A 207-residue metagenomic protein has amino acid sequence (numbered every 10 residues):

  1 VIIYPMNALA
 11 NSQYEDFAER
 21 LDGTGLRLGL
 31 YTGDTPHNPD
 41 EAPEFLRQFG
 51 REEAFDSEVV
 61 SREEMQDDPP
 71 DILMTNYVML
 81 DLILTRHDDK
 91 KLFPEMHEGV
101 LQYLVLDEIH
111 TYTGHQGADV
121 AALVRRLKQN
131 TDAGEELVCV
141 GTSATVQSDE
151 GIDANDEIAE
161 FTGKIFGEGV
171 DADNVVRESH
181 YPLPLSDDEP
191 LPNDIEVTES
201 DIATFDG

Functional and structural regions predicted by a protein language model:
V1-D22, L30-H37, D81-L82, Q116 (+1 more regions): Conserved Walker A/P-loop ATP-binding site and its immediately adjacent core in helicase/helicase-like ATPase domains
I2-I3, I72-N76, V105, L137-S143: Structural recognition of the conserved hydrophobic beta-strand(s) that form the central parallel beta-sheet of P-loop
A8, E108-A118, R126-D153: Conserved helicase ATPase motor motifs in RecA-like P-loop NTPase domains
S12-R20, M79-I83, D119-R126, E157-I165: Alpha-helical scaffold elements adjacent to nucleotide-binding pockets in ATP/GTP-utilizing enzyme cores
G23-R27, P69-P70, G99-L101, G134-L137 (+1 more regions): Short glycine-/polar-rich loops that comprise or flank the Walker A/P-loop and associated switch/sensor motifs
T24-T85: Inter-Walker segment of RecA-like/P-loop motor cores
P70-L73, Y77-I83, D88-N130: SF2 helicase catalytic motif II
V140, A144-G207: Conserved interdomain linker/interface between the two RecA-like ATPase lobes of SF2 helicase motors
